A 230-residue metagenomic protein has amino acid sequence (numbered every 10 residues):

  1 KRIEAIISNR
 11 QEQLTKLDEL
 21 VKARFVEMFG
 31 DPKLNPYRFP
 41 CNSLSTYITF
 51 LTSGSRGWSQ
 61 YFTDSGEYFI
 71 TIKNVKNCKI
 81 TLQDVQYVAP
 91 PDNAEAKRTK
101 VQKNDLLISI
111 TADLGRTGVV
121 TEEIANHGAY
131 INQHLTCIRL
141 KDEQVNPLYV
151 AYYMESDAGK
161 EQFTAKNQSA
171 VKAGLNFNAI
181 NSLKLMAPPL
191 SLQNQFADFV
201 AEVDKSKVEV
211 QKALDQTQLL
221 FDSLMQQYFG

Functional and structural regions predicted by a protein language model:
K1, A5-G54, S182, M186-N194 (+1 more regions): Non-catalytic DNA-recognition/assembly elements of restriction-modification systems
C41-Q60, K73-K103: Sequence-specific dsDNA recognition surfaces
G57, K76-Y87, L106-S109, D113-I131 (+2 more regions): Short, ligand-facing micro-motifs at secondary-structure edges
H127-T136, V145-L148, N167-N194: A short glycine-rich beta-alpha junction/loop motif
